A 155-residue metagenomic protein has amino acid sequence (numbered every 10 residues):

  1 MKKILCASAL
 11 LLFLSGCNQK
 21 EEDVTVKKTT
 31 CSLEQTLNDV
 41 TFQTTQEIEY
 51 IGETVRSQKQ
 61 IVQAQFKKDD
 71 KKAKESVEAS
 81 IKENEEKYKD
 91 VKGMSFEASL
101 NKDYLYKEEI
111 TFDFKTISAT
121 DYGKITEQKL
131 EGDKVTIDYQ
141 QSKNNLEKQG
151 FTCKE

Functional and structural regions predicted by a protein language model:
M1-I4: Positively charged n-region of N-terminal signal peptides that target proteins for export
C6-A9: Internal alpha-helical transmembrane segments of multi-pass membrane proteins, especially GPCRs
F13-G16: C-terminal motif of bacterial Sec signal peptides marking the signal peptidase cleavage site
N18-K20: Bacterial signal peptide processing site
D23-E155: Subset-of-secretome marker
